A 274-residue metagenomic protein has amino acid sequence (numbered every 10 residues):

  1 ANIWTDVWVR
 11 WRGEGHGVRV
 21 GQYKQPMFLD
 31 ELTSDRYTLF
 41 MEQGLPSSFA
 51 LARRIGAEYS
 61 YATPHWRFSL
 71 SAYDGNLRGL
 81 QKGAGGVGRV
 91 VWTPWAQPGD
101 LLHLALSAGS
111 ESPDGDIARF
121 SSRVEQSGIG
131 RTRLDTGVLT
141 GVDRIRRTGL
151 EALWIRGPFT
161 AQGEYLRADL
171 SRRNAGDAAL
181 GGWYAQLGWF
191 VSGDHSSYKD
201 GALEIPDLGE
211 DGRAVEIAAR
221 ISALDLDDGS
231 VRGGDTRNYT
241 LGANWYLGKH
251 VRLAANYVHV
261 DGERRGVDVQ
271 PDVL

Functional and structural regions predicted by a protein language model:
A1-D114, L180-E210, E216-G229, G234: Outer membrane beta-barrel
I117-L274: Outer-membrane beta-barrel pore domains
